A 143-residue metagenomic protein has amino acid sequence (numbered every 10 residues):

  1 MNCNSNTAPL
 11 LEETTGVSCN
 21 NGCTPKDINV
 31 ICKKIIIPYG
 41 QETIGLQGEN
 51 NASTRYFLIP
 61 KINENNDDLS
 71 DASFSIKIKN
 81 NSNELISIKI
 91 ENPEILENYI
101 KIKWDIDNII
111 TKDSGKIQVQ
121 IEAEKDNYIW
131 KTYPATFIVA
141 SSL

Functional and structural regions predicted by a protein language model:
N2-L143: N-terminal assembly/attachment segments of tailed bacteriophage virion structural proteins
